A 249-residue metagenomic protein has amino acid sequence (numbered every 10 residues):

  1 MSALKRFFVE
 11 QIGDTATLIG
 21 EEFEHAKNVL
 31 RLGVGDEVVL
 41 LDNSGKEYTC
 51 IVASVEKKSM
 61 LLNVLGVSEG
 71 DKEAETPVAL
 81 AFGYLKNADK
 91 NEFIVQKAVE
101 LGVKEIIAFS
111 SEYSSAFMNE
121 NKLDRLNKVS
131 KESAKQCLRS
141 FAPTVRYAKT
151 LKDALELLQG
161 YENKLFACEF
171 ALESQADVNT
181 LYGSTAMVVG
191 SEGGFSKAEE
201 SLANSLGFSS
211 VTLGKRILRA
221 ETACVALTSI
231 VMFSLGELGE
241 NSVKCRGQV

Functional and structural regions predicted by a protein language model:
M1-G70: N-terminal positively charged helical leader segments and presequences
A16-L18, E75-A79, S184-A186, S205-L213: Glycine/charged-rich beta-loop-alpha catalytic/anionic-binding loops adjacent to active sites
L62, A142-R146, S210: Generic structural signal for residues in well-ordered beta-strands
V67, S111-S114, K215-R216: Short, ordered loop/turn segments at secondary-structure junctions
D71-L165: RNA substrate-binding interface of SAM-dependent RNA methyltransferases
Y161-S201, F208-V211: Active-site/ligand-binding-proximal alpha/beta "capping" segment
K197-V249: Structured adenosyl-cofactor binding patch, chiefly the S-adenosyl-L-methionine
